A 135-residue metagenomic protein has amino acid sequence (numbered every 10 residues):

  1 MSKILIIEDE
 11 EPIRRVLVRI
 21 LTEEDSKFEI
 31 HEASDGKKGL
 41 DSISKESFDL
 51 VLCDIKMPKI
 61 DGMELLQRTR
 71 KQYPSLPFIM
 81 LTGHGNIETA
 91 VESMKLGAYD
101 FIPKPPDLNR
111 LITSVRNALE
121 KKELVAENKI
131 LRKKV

Functional and structural regions predicted by a protein language model:
E11-H31: Two-component/phosphorelay signaling modules centered on CheY-like receiver
E32-D41, G62: Helix N-cap/capping motif at the beta->alpha junctions
D41, M63-S75, E92: Short amphipathic alpha-helix used as the core "switch/output" element in two-component signaling
E46-L52: Active-site beta3 strand of CheY-like receiver
D54, T82: Active-site residues of response regulator receiver
M57: Receiver (REC) domain active-site loop signature in two-component systems and cognate sites in sensor histidine kinases
R110-V135: Flexible nucleotide-interacting loop at or near the entrance of a catalytic core
